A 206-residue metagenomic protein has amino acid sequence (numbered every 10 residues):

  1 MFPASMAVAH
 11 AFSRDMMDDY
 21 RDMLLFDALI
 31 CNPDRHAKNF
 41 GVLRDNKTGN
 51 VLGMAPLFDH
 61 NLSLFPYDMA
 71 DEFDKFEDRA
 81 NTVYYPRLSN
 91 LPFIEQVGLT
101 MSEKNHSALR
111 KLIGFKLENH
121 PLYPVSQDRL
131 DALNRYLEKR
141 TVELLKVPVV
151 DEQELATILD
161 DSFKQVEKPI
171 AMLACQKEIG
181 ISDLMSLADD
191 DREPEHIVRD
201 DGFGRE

Functional and structural regions predicted by a protein language model:
M1-N32, H36-A37, G41-E206: Anionic ligand-binding catalytic core segments
